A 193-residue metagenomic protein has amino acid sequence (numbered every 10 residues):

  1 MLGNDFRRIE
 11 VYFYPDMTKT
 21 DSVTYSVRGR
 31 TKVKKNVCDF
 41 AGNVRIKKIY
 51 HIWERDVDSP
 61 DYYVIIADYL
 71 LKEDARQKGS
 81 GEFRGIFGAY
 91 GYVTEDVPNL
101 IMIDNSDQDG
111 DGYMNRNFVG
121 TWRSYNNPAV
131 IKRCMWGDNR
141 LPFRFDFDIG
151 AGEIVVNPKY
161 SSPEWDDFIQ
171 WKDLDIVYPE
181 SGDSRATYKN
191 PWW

Functional and structural regions predicted by a protein language model:
M1-W193: Central antiparallel beta-sheet cores of small beta-barrel/beta-sandwich binding domains
